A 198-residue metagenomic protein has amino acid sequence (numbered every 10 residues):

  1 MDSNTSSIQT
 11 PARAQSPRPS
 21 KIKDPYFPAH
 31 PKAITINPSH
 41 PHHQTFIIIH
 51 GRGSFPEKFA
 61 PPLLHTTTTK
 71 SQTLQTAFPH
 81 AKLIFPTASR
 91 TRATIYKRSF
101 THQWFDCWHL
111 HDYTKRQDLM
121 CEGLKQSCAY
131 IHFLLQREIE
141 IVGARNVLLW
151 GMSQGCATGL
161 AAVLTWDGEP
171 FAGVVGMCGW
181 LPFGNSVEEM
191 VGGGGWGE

Functional and structural regions predicted by a protein language model:
I8, A12-S16: Phospho-regulated RS/SR low-complexity segments
P17-I34, P41-N146: Serine-hydrolase catalytic machinery in alpha/beta-hydrolase-like enzymes
I34-H40, G168, G173-E198: The feature captures the conserved acid-bearing segment of alpha/beta-hydrolase catalytic domains
G53, R92, C156, L181-F183: Feature marks short, surface-exposed loop/turn motifs that line or immediately flank catalytic pockets and channel
L148-G151, V175-M177: Short beta-strand immediately N-terminal to the catalytic nucleophile in serine-hydrolase-like folds
W150-G155, G159: Gly/Ala-rich beta-loop-alpha elbow adjacent to hydrolase catalytic centers
A161-T165: Active-site signature of alpha/beta-hydrolase-fold catalytic machinery across serine- and Asp/Cys-nucleophile hydrolases
